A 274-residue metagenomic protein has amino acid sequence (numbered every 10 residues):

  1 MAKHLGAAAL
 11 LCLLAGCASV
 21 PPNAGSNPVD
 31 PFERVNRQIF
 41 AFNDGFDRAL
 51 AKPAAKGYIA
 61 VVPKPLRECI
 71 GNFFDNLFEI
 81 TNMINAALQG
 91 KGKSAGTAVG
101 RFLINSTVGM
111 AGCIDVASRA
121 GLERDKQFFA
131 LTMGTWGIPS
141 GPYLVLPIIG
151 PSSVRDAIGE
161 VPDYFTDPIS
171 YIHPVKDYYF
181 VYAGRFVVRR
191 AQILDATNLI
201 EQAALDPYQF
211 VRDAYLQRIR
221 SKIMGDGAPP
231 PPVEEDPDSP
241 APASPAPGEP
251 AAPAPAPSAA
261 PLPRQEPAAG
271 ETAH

Functional and structural regions predicted by a protein language model:
M1-A7: Bacterial N-terminal signal peptides that target proteins for export
L13-G16: C-terminal motif of bacterial Sec signal peptides marking the signal peptidase cleavage site
S19, N23, W136-H274: A structured, mid-to-C-terminal "fold-capping" secondary-structure block
A24-L50, G57-Y58: Post-signal peptide N-terminal segment of mature Sec-exported envelope proteins
N36-A41, K56, A60, E68 (+6 more regions): Second-shell loop/turn segments in exported
R48-D75: N-terminal, post-signal-peptide region of Sec/Tat-exported proteins
L66-C69, Q89-G96, S118-R119, K222-A228: Surface-exposed patches in mature extracellular/periplasmic domains of secreted proteins
N76-V154: Mid-length scaffold segments of soluble, non-membrane domains
